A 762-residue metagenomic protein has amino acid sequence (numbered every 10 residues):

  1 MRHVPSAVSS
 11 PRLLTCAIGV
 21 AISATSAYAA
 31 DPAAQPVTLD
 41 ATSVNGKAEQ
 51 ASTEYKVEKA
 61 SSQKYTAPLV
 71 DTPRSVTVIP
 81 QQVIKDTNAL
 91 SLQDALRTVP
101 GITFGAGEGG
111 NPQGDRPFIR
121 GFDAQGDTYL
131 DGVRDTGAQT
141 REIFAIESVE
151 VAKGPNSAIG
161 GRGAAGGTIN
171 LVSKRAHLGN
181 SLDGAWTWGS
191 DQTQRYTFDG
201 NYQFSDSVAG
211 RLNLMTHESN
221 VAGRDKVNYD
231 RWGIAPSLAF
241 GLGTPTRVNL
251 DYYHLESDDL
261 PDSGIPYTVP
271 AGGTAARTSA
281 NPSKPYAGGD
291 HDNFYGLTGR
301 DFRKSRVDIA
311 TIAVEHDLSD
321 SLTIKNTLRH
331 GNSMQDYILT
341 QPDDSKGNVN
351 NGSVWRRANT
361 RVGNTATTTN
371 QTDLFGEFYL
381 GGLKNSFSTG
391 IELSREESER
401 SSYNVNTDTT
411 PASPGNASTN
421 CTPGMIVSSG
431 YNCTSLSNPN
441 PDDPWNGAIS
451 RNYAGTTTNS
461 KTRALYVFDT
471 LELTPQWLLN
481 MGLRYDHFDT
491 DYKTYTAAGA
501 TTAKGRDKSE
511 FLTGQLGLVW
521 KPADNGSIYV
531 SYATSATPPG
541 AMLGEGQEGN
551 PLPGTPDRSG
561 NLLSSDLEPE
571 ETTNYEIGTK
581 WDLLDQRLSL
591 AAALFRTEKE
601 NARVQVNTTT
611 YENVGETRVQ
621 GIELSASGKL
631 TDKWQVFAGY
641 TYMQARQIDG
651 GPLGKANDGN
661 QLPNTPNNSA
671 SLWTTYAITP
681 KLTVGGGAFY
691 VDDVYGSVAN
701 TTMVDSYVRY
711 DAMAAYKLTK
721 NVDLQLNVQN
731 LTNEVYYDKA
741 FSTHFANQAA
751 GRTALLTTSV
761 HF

Functional and structural regions predicted by a protein language model:
D40-G179, I577: Acidic, small-polar-rich N-terminal luminal/periplasmic segments of exported/outer-membrane proteins
F144-E147, A158-I234, L242-T246, D308 (+1 more regions): Outer-membrane beta-barrel translocator/receptor signature
H217-A222, Y229, I234-D317, N332-T365 (+3 more regions): Acidic/polar loop-and-plug regions of large Gram-negative outer-membrane beta-barrel proteins
A239-G241, T365, K384-S386, G390-E396 (+6 more regions): Structural signature of Gram-negative outer-membrane beta-barrels, strongest in the C-terminal barrel of TonB-dependent
A310-G331, N359-K493: Face-selective signature of the C-terminal outer-membrane beta-barrel domain
E315-R329, Q335-L339, I528-Y529, D566-D649 (+1 more regions): Membrane-embedded beta-barrel scaffold of Gram-negative outer-membrane proteins
S589, A593-E598, N613-A699, T732 (+1 more regions): Gram-negative outer-membrane beta-barrel transporters
Y690-S697, A715-F762: C-terminal beta-signal and adjacent terminal beta-strands/loops of Gram-negative outer-membrane beta-barrel proteins
